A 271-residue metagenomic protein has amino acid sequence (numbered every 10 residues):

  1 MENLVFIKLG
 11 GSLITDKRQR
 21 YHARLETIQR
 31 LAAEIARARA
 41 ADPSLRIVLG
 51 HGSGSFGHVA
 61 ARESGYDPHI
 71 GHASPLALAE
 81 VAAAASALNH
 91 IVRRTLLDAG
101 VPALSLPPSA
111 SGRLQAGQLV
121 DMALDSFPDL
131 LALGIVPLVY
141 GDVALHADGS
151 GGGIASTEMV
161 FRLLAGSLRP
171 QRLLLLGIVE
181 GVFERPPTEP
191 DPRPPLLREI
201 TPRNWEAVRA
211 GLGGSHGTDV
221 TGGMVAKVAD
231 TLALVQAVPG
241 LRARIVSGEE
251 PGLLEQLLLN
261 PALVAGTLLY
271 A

Functional and structural regions predicted by a protein language model:
M1-V48: N-terminal glycine-/serine-/threonine-rich phosphate-binding loop
F6-G10, V48-H51, D98, S105-P107 (+2 more regions): Short beta-strand segments
L9-S12, G50-G54, V246-E249: Glycine-rich beta-strand-to-loop/alpha-helix junction loops that act as flexible
L13-T15, G54-H58, S111-L114, A144-H146 (+2 more regions): Short, active-site-adjacent cap segments at secondary-structure transitions
E34, A79-R93, V143, S150 (+2 more regions): Polyanion-binding loop/helix "lid" in catalytic or ligand-binding cores
E63-A144: Ligand-binding beta-strand-loop-alpha-helix segment within the catalytic cores of soluble metabolic enzymes
H90-V92, Q118-E184: Internal active-site segments that recognize and position negatively charged phosphoryl groups and nucleotide moieties
P102-S109, L168-E184, G240-E249: Glycine-rich phosphate/pyrophosphate-binding loops and their adjacent beta-strand/loop elements at enzyme active sites
